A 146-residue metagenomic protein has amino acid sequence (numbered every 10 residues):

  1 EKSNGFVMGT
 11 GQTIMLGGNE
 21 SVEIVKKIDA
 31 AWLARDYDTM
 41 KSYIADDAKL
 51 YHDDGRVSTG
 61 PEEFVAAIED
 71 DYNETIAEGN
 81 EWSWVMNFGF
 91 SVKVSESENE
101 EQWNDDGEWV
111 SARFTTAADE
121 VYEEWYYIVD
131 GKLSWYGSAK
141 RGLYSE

Functional and structural regions predicted by a protein language model:
E1-D38, S42: Short, low-complexity N-terminal intrinsically disordered segments enriched in polar/charged residues
E1-S3, S111, D119-E146: Short beta-strand edge/turn micro-motifs at domain boundaries
K26-A30, S42-S58: Short, solvent-exposed secondary-structure junction/capping segments
Y37-K41, D46, P61, V65: An amphipathic alpha-helix signature
T39-Y43, H52-G55, G79-M86: Surface-exposed patches in mature extracellular/periplasmic domains of secreted proteins
V65-A118: Surface-exposed, charged secondary-structure patches
